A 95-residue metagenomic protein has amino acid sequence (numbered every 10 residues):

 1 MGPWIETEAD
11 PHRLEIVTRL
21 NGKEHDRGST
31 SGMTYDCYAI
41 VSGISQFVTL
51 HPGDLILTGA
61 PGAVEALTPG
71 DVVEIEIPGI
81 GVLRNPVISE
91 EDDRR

Functional and structural regions predicted by a protein language model:
G2-R95: Catalytic-pocket segment enriched in acidic/His residues
